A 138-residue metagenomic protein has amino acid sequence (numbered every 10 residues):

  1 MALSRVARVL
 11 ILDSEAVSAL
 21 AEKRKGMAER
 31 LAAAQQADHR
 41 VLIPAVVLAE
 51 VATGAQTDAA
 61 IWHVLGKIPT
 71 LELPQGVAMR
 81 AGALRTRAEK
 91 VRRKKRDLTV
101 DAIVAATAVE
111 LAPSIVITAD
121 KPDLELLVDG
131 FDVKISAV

Functional and structural regions predicted by a protein language model:
M1-I43, A52-G66: Short, well-structured N-terminal submotif of metal-dependent ribonuclease cores
L3-S4, T70-I115, A119-K121: Active-site neighborhoods of divalent-metal-dependent phosphate/nucleic-acid chemistry enzymes
E15-A16, V46, G76, P122: Alpha-helix/helix-capping structural signal
S18, A52, G82, A106 (+1 more regions): A cross-family signal for key residues in well-ordered alpha-helices that form functional helical elements
A33, T107-A108, L127: Hydrophobic/aromatic ligand-binding patch that stacks against planar heteroaromatic rings of cofactors or nucleotides
Q35, H39-V41, A45-A49, G54 (+2 more regions): Mobile, glycine- and charge-enriched loop segments and immediately flanking short secondary-structure elements within
D38, L111-A112, V128: A structural signal for short coil/turn segments at secondary-structure junctions
W62, L124-G130: Short loop/helix-cap segments at secondary-structure boundaries that form the rim of catalytic
